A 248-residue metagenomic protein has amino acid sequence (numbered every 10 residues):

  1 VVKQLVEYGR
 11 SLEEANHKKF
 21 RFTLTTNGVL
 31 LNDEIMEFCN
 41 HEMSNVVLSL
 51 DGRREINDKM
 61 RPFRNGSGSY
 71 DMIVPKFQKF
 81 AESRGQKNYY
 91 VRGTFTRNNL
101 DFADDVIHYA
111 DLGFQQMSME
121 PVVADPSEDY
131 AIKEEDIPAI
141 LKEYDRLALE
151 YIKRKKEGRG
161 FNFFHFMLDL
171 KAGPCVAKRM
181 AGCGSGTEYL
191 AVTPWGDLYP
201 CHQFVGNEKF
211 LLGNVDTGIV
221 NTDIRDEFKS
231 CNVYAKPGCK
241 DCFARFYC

Functional and structural regions predicted by a protein language model:
V2-V122: Radical SAM/AdoMet-radical enzyme domain recognition
S49, Y90, S118, G182 (+3 more regions): Structured core elements
L50, P121, M167, H202 (+1 more regions): Residues at the C-termini of beta-strands that transition into short coil/loop
G52, V123, A244, C248: Flexible, active-site-proximal loop/turn residues at the rims of small-molecule/cofactor binding pockets and catalytic
I56-M60, S127-E128, L211: Short, charged, surface-exposed secondary-structure boundary motifs
E128-E208, Y247: A C-terminal junction/extension of Radical SAM enzymes
M180, V205-Y247: Membrane-interface junctions of multi-pass transporters
